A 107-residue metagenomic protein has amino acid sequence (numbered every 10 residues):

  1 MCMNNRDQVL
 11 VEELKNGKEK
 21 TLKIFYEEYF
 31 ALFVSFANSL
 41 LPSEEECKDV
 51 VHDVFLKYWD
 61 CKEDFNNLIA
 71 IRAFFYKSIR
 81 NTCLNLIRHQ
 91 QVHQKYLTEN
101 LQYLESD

Functional and structural regions predicted by a protein language model:
M1-L32, S39: N-terminal module of bacterial RNA polymerase sigma factors
N4, N85, H93-D107: Internal acidic/polar
K15-N16, D53-A70, Q91: Sigma70-family region 2
K23, S35, E45-K48, I69 (+1 more regions): Residue-level preference for short helical/loop micro-motifs built around acidic side chains
F33, A37, K62, F75 (+1 more regions): Hydrophobic-face residues of short alpha-helical interaction/recognition segments
V34, E44-C61: Conserved RNAP core-binding helix
